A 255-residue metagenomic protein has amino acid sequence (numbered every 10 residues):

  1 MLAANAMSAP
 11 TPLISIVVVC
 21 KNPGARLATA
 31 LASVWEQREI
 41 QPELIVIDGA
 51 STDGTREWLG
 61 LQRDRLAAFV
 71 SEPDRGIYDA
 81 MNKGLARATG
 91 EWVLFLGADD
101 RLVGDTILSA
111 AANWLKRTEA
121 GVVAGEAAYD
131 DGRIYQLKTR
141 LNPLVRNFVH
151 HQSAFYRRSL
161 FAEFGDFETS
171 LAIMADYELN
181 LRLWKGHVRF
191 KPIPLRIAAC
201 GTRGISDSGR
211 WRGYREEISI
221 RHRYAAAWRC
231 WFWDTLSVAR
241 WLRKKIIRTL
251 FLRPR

Functional and structural regions predicted by a protein language model:
M1, H222-R255: Membrane-proximal basic amphipathic "stem/tether" segments
M1-G209: Nucleotide-sugar donor-binding/catalytic module of glycosyltransferases that assemble extracellular/cell-envelope
L66, L144-Q152, G213-R223, T249-R255: Short, Lys/Arg-enriched charge-dense amphipathic segments
R189-F190, W211-R212, K245-L250: Short alpha-helix boundary/capping motifs
L195-R196, S208-W231: Catalytic core of nucleotide-sugar-dependent glycosyltransferases
